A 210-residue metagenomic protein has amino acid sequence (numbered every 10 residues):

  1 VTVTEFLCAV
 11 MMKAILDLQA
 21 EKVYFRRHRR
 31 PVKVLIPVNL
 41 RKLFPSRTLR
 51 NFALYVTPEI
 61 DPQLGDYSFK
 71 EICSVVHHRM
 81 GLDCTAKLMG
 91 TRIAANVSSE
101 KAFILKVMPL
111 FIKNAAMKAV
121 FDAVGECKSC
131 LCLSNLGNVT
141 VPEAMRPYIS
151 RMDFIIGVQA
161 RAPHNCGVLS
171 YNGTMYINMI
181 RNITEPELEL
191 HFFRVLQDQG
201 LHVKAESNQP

Functional and structural regions predicted by a protein language model:
V1: Surface-exposed, Lys/Arg-rich phosphate-binding patches that contact polyanionic backbones
T4-E5, R29: Alpha-helix N-cap/helix-initiation sites
F6-A14, I177: Short strand-loop-helix active-site module centered on a catalytic nucleophile
L16-P210: Acyl-thioester-dependent acyl-group transfer interface
